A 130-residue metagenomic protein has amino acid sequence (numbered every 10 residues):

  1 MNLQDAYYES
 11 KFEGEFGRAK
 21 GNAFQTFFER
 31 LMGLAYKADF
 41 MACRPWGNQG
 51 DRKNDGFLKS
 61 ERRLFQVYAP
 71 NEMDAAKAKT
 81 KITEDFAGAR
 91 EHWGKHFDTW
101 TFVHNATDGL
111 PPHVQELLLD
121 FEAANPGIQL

Functional and structural regions predicted by a protein language model:
M1-R44: Acidic-basic catalytic patches of nuclease active cores, encompassing PD-(D/E)XK and other metal-cofactor nuclease
N2-L3, M32, G56, D98 (+1 more regions): Structured catalytic/translocation cores of nucleotide/phosphate-coupled proteins
R18, N22, G50, E72 (+2 more regions): Short, charged/polar micro-motifs that form catalytic or ligand-binding hotspots
K20-F24, Y68, H96, W100: Broad hydrophobic/π-residue packing in well-ordered secondary structure
T26-R90: Catalytic centers of nucleases
A89-L130: Acidic metal-coordinating catalytic centers involved in nucleic-acid phosphodiester chemistry
